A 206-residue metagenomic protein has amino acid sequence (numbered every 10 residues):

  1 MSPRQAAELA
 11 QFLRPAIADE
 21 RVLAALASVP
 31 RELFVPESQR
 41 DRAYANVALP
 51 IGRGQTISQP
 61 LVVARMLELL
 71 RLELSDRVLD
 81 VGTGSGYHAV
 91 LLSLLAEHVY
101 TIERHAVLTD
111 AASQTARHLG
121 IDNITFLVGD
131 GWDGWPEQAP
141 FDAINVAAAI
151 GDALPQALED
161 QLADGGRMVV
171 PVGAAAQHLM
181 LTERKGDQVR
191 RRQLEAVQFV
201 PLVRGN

Functional and structural regions predicted by a protein language model:
M1-L79, Y87-L95, L108-D122, Q177 (+1 more regions): Class I SAM-dependent transferase core
R71-V189: Conserved nucleotide-cofactor-binding alpha/beta core module
